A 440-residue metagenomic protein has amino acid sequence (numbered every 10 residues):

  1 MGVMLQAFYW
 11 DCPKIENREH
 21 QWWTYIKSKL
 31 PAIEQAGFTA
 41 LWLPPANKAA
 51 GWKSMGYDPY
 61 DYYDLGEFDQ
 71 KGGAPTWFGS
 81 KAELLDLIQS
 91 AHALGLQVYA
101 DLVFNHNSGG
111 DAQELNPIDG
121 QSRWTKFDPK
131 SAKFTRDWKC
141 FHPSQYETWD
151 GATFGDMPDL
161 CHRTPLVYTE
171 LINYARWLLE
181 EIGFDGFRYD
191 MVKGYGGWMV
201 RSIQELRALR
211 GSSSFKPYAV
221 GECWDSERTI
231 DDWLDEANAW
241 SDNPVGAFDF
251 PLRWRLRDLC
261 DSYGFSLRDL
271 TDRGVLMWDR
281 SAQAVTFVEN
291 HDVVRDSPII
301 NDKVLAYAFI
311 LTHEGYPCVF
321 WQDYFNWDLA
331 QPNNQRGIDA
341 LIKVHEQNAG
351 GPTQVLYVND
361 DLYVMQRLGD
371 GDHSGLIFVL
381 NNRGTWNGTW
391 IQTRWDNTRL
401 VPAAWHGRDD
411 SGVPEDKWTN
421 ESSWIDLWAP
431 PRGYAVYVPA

Functional and structural regions predicted by a protein language model:
M1-F154, L160, K193-G221: Acidic/aromatic-lined carbohydrate-recognition and catalytic surfaces of CAZymes acting on diverse glycans
G2, Y25-A32, F38, P45-N47 (+4 more regions): Active-site-proximal helices and loops of the catalytic beta/alpha 8
Q6, G109-E170, A237-Y263, D328-N348: Glycan-binding loop/region signatures in secreted carbohydrate-active enzymes
E16, Q70, A74, P143 (+7 more regions): A near-ubiquitous, low-amplitude feature marking generic local secondary-structure context
E19, W77-L84, T164, Y168 (+2 more regions): Solvent-exposed, acidic/flexible segments
